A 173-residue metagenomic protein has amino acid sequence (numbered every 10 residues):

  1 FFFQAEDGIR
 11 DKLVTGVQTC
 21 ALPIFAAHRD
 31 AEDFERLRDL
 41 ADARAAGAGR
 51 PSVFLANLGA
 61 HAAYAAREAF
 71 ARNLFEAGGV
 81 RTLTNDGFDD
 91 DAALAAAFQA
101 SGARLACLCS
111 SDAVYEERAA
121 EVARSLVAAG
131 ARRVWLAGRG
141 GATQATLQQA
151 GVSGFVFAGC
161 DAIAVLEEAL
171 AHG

Functional and structural regions predicted by a protein language model:
F1-C20: Single conserved hydrophobic/aromatic residue that forms the stacking wall/gate of nucleotide- or nucleobase-binding
F25-R38, D42, F157-G173: N-terminal charge/polar-biased segments
D33-R44, A48-A56, F70, L74: Extended alpha-helical interface modules used as scaffolds for assembling large macromolecular complexes
G49-P51, R104, A131-R133: Short, well-ordered coil/turn segments that N-cap beta-strands
S52-L108, Y115-L126: Generic long, charged, amphipathic alpha-helical segments
D86, C109-S111, V156-D161: Short beta->alpha connector loops at strand-helix junctions that form conserved, small/polar/Pro-enriched
D112-Y115, G141-A142: Short Gly/Pro-enriched loop/turn and capping motifs at secondary-structure junctions
A120-G173: Peripheral docking tails and interdomain loops at the edges of cofactor- or intermediate-handling domains
